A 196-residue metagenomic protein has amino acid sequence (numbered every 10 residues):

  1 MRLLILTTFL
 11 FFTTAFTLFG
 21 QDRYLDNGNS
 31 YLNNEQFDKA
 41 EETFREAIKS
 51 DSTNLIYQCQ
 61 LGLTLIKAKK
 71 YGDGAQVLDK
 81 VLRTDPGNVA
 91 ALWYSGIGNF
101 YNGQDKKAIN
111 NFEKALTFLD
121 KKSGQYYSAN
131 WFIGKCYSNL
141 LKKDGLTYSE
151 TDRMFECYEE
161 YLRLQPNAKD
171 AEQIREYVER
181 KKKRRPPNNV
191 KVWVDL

Functional and structural regions predicted by a protein language model:
D22, I56, A90, G124-S128 (+1 more regions): Start-of-helix register in tetratricopeptide repeats
N33-N34, K67-A68, Y101-N102, F132-K135 (+3 more regions): Register position in tetratricopeptide repeats
E46-A47, K80-V81, K114-A115, L119 (+1 more regions): Canonical positions in the second alpha-helix
Q60-L63, K67, Y94, S128 (+2 more regions): Canonical tetratricopeptide repeat
N139-L196: Terminal, low-structured helical/coil segments at or just beyond the last alpha-helical repeat
